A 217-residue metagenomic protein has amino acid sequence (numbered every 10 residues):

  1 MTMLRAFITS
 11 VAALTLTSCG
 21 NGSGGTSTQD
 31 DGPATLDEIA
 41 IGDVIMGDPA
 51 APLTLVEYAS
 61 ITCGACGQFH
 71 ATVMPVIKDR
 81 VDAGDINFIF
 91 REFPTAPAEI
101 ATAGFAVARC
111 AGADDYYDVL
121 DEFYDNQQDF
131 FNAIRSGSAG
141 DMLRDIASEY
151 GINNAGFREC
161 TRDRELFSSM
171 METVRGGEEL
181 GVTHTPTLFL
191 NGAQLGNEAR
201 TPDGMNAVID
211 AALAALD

Functional and structural regions predicted by a protein language model:
L4-A6, C19-G32, S60, D145-D217: C-terminal cap of thioredoxin/glutaredoxin-like
I8-A96, I100, L216-D217: Extracytoplasmic thiol/disulfide redox context detector
D31-E38, I134-G140, M205: Periplasmic c-type cytochrome electron-transfer domains
T54-E57, D121-Y124, G151-N154: A short alpha-helix capping/helix-coil boundary motif
I61, Q68-S148: Structural alpha/beta surface segment adjacent to cysteine/selenocysteine redox centers across thiol/disulfide enzymes
